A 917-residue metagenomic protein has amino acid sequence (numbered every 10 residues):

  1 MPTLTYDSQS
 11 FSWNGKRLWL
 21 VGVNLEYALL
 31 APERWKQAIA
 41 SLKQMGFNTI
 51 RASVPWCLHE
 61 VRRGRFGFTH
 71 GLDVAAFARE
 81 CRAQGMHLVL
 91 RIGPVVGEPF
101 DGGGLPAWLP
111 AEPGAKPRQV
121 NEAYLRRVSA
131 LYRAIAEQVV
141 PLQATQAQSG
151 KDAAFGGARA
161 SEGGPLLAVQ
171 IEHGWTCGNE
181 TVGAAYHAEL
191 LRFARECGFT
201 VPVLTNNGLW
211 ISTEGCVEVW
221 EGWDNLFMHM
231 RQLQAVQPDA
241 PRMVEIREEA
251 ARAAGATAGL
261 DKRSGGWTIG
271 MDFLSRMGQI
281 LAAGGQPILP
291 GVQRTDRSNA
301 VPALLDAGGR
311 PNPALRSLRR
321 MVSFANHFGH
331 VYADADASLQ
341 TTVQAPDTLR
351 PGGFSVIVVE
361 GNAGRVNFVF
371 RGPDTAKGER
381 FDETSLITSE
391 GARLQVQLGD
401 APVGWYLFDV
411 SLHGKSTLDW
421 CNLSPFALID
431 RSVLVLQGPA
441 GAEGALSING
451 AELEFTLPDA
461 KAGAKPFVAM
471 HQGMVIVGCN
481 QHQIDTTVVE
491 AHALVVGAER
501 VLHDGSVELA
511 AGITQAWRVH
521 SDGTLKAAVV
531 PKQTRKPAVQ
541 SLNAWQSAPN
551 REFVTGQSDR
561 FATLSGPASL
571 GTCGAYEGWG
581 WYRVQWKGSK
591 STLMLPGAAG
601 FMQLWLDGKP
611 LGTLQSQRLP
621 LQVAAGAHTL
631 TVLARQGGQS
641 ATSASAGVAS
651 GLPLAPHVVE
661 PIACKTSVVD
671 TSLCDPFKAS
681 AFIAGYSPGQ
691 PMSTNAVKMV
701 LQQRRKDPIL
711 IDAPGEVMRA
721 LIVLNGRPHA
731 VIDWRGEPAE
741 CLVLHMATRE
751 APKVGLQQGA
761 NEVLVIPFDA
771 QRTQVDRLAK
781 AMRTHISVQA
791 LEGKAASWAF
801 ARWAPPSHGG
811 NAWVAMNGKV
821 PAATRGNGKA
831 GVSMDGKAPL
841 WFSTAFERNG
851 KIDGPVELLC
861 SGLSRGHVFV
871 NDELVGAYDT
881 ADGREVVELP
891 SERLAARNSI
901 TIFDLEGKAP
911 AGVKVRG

Functional and structural regions predicted by a protein language model:
M1-T49: N-terminal carbohydrate-binding accessory modules
N14-K16, S53-R65, H70, E98-R126 (+1 more regions): Aromatic- and acidic-residue-enriched carbohydrate-binding clefts of CAZyme catalytic domains
E26-Q44, R63-E80, A185-Y186, I269 (+4 more regions): Aromatic- and glycine-enriched glycan-recognition loops and surfaces that form the carbohydrate-binding subsites
W35-D101, L191, R195: Aromatic-lined substrate-binding rim segments of carbohydrate-active enzymes
L90, P94-T145, F155-G284: Substrate-binding/catalytic cleft of secreted carbohydrate-active enzymes, primarily glycoside hydrolases
V128-Q138, Q146, G150-G156, E162-P165 (+12 more regions): Carbohydrate-binding surfaces of carbohydrate-active enzymes
Y576-T592, P596-G597, P620-A627, N695-I709 (+3 more regions): Extracellular and analogous surface-interaction loops
S591-G608, L630, M699-W734, V763-I766 (+3 more regions): Aromatic-lined ligand-binding clefts that engage carbohydrates, nucleic acids, or primary amines
